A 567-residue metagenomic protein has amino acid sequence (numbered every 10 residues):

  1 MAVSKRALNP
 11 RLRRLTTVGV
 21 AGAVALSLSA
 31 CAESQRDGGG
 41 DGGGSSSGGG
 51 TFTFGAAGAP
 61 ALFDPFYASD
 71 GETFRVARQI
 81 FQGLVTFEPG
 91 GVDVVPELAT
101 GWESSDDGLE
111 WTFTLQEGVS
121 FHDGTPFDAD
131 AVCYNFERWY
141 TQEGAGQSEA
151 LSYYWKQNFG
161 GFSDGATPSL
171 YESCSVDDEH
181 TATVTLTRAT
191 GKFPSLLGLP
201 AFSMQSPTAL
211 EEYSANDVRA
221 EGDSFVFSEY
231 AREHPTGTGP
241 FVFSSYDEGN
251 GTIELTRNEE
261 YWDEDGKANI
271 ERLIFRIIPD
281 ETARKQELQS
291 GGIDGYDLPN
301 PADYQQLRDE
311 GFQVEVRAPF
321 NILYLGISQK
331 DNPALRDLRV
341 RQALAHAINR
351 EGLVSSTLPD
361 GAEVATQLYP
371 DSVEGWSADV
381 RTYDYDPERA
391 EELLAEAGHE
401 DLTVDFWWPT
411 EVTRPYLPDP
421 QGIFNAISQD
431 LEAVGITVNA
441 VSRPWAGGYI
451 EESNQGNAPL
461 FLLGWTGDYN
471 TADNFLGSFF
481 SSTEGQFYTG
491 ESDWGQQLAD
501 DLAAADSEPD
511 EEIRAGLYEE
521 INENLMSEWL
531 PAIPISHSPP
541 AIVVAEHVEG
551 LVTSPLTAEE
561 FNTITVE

Functional and structural regions predicted by a protein language model:
G55-D106, E137, T236: N-terminal lobe/hinge region of extracytoplasmic solute-binding protein
T100-L151, T183, A334: Aromatic- and charge-enriched surface segment that lines or borders ligand/interaction sites
T114, E149-V218: Surface-exposed binding/hinge segments that line and control ligand-binding clefts or catalytic entry sites
G198-D265: Gly/Pro-rich hinge or "lid" segments in bacterial periplasmic/extracellular proteins
E229, N258-Q306, F320: Ligand-site clamp/hinge motif
E254-T256, R336-Q429, A433, E520 (+1 more regions): Append "and occasionally in soluble cytosolic enzymes with long acidic Gly/Pro-rich linkers
T256-E260, P319-A343, A347, S356 (+1 more regions): A bilobed periplasmic-binding-protein/Venus flytrap-type ligand-binding module shared by bacterial periplasmic
I348-G375, D419-S428, G448-E567: Detector for C-terminal structural segments
